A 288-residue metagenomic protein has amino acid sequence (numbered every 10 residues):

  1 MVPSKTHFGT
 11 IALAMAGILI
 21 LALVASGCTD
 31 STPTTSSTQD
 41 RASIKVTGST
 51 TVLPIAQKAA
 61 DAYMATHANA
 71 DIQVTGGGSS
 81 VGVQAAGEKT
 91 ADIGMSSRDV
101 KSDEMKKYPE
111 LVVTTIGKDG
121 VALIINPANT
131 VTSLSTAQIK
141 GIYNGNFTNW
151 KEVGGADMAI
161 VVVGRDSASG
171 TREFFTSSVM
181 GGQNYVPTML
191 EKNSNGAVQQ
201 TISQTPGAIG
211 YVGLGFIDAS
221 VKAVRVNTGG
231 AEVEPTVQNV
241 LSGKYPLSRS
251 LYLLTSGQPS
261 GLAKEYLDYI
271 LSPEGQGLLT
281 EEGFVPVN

Functional and structural regions predicted by a protein language model:
M1-S36: Secretory targeting signatures
C28-N288: Exported/periplasmic ABC-transporter solute-binding proteins
